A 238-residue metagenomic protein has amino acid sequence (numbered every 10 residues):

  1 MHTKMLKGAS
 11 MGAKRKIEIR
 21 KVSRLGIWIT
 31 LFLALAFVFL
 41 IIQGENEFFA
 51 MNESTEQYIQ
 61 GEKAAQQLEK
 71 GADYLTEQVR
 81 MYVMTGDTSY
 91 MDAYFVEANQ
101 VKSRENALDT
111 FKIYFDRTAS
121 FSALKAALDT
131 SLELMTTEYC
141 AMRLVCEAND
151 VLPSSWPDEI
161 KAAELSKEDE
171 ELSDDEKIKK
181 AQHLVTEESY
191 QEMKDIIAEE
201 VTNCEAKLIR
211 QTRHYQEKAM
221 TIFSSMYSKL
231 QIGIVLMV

Functional and structural regions predicted by a protein language model:
M1-L31, S224-Y227: Positive-inside N-terminal membrane-insertion signal
L6-R15, M81, C140-L144, V238: Juxtamembrane segments at transmembrane-helix boundaries in multi-pass signal-transduction membrane proteins
G12-K16, I42-T55, V145-A148, W156 (+1 more regions): Juxtamembrane amphipathic/coiled-coil helical coupling segments that flank and transmit signals to/from transmembrane
R20-G26, F39, M81, I196 (+1 more regions): Seven-transmembrane-like multi-pass membrane architecture, highlighting hydrophobic TM helices and the outer-facing
S23-Y74, Y114-T130, I222, M226: Amphipathic alpha-helical segments and their boundaries
Q57-V83, V101-E105, L124-A127, S131-L134 (+2 more regions): N-terminal alpha-helical signal peptides/signal-anchor transmembrane segments
T88-L184, E188: Heptad-repeat alpha-helical coiled-coil/4-helix-bundle sensor or tether segments in soluble regions
S228-V238: Selective detector of the "anchor" transmembrane alpha-helix that sits immediately C-terminal
